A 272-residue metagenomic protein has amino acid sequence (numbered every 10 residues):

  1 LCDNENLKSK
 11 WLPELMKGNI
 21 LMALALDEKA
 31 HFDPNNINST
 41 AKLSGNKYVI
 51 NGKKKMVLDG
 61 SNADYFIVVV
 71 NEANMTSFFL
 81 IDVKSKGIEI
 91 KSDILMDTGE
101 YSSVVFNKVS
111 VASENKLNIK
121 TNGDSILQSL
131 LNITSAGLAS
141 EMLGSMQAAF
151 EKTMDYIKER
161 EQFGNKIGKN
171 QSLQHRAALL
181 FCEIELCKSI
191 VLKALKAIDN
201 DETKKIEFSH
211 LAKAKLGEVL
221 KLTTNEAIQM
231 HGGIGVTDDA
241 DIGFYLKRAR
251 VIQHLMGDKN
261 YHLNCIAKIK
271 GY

Functional and structural regions predicted by a protein language model:
L1-D3, K42, V68-N71, L80-V83 (+2 more regions): Short beta-strand-to-turn element immediately C-terminal to the catalytic PLP-Schiff-base lysine in fold type I
C2-L7, E14, G18, L43-Y48 (+1 more regions): Alpha-helical interface subdomain recognition
N4, L24, G52, V68 (+4 more regions): Residue-level signal for inorganic ion chemistry
G18-K29: A short, Trp-centered hydrophobic/proline-enriched beta-strand micro-motif
A30-T40: Active-site-adjacent elements of ketosynthase-type condensing enzymes
N36-N38, M56, D82-I119: Flexible, small-/acidic-enriched active-site or ligand-binding loops
G45-V49, Y65, Y101: A generic structural signal for beta-strand entry/edge sites
N51-E89: A short core secondary-structure module
